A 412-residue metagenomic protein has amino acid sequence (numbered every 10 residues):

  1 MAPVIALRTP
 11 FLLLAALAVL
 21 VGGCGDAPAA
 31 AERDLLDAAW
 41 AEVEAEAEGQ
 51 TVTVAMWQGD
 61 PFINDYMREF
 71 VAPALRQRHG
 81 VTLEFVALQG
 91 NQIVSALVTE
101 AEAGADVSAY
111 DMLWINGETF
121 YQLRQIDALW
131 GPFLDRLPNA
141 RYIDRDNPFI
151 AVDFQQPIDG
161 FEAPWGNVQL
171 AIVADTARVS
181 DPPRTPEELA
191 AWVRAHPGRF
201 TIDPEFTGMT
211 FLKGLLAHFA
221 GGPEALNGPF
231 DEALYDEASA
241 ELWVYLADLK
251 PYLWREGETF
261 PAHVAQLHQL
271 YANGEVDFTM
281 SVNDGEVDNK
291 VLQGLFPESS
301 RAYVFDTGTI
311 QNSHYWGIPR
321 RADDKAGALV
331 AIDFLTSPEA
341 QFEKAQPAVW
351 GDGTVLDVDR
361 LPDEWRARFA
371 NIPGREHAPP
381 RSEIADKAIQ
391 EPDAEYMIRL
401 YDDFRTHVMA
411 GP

Functional and structural regions predicted by a protein language model:
M1-L12: Bacterial N-terminal signal peptides that target proteins for export
L20-G23: C-terminal motif of bacterial Sec signal peptides marking the signal peptidase cleavage site
E32-W40, T51-R68, H314: Extracytoplasmic "Venus flytrap"
L36, Q269, R375-P412: Conserved C-terminal helix/tail region of periplasmic/extracytoplasmic solute-binding proteins
W57-F70, E84-V94, S108-Q266: Extracytoplasmic ligand-binding site segments that recognize negatively charged/polar headgroups
L97-D106: Short, well-structured alpha-helical segments in soluble
W254-R321, R366: Extracytoplasmic/periplasmic substrate-binding proteins
T309-I310, H314-I384: Mature extracytoplasmic/periplasmic domains
